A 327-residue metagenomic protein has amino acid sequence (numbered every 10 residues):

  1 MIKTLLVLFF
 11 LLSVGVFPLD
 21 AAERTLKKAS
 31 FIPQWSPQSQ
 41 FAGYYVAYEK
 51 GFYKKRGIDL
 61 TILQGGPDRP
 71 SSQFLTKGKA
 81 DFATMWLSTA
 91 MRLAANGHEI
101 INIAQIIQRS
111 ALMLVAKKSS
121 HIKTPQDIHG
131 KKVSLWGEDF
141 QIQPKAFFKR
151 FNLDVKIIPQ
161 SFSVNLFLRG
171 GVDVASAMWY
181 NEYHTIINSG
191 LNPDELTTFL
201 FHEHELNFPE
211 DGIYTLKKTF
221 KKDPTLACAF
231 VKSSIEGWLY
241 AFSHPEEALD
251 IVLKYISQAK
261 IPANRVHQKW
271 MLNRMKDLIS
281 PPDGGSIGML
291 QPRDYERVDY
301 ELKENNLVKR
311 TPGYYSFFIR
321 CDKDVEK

Functional and structural regions predicted by a protein language model:
L5-G15: Bacterial N-terminal signal peptides
P18-E23: Boundary at the C-terminal end of the N-terminal hydrophobic targeting segment
R24-Q160, V164-Y180, F199, N207: Short, glycine-/small- and polar/acidic-enriched structural segments that line small-molecule recognition paths
Y48-G51, R56-G57, K79, T84-L87 (+10 more regions): Sec/Tat-exported extracytoplasmic proteins
I106-V115, P193-F220, V231, W270 (+2 more regions): Periplasmic-binding protein-like
D154-I157, P193-T198, Q258-L272, V308-S316: Short, surface-exposed acidic
K222-N305: Secondary-structure end/capping motifs
Y295-K327: Conserved C-terminal helix/tail region of periplasmic/extracytoplasmic solute-binding proteins
